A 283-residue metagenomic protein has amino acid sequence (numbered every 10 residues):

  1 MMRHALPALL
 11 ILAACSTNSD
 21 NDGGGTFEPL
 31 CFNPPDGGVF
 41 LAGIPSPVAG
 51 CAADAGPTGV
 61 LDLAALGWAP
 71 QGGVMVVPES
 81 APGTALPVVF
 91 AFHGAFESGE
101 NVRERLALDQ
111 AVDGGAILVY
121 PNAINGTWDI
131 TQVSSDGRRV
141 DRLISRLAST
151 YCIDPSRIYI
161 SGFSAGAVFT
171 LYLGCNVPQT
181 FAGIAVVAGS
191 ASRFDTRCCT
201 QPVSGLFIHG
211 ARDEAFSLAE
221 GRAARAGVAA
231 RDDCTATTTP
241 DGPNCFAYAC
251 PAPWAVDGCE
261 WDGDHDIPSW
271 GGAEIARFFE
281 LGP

Functional and structural regions predicted by a protein language model:
L12-A14: C-terminal motif of bacterial Sec signal peptides marking the signal peptidase cleavage site
S16-V88, Q132-S135, S161-A185, G189-A191 (+4 more regions): A domain-start/cap signature at the N-terminus of enzymes
V89-A91, L118, G205: Hydrophobic beta-strand anchors of alpha/beta hydrolase catalytic cores
A95-S149, G242-P251, A255-G258: Active-site machinery of serine-nucleophile hydrolases
C152-S164: Alpha/beta-hydrolase fold nucleophile elbow
T200-G205, A252-V256: Short, proline-enriched alpha-helix->beta-strand connector loops that line the catalytic pocket of alpha/beta-hydrolase
F207-H209: Short beta-strand/loop motif that positions the catalytic acidic residue of the alpha/beta-hydrolase fold
R212-F216, H265-D266: Acidic catalytic loop of the alpha/beta-hydrolase fold
